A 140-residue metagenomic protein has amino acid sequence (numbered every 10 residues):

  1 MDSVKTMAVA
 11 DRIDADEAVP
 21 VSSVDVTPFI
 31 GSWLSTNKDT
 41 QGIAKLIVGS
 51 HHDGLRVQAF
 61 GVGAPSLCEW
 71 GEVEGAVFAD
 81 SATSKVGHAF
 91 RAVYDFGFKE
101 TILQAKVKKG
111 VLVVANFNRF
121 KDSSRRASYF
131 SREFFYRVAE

Functional and structural regions predicted by a protein language model:
M1-Q41, H52-R56, F60, K108-E140: Amphipathic/hydrophobic helical signal segments and adjacent flexible N-terminal regions that mediate secretion
P20, T27-F29, L34-I102: Central antiparallel beta-sheet cores of small beta-barrel/beta-sandwich binding domains
Q104-K106: Short, Φ-rich (hydrophobic/aromatic) sequence segments
